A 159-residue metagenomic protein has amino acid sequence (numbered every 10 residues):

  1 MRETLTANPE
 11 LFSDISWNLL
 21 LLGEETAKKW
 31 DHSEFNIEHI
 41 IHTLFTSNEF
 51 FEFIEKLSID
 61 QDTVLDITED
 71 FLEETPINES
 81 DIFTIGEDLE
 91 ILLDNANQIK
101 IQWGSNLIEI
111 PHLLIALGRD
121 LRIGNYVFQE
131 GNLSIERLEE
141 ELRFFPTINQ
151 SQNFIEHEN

Functional and structural regions predicted by a protein language model:
M1-N159: Histone-fold recognition with a strong bias for associated Lys/Arg-rich disordered tails
